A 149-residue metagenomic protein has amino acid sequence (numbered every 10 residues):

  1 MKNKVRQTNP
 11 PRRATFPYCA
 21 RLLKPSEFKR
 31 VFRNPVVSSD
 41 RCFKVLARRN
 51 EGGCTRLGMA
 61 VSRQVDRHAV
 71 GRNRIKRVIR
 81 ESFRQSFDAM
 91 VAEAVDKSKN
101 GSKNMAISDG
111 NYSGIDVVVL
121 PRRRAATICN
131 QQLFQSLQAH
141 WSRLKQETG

Functional and structural regions predicted by a protein language model:
M1-G149: Positively charged, solvent-exposed patches that mediate nucleic-acid binding
